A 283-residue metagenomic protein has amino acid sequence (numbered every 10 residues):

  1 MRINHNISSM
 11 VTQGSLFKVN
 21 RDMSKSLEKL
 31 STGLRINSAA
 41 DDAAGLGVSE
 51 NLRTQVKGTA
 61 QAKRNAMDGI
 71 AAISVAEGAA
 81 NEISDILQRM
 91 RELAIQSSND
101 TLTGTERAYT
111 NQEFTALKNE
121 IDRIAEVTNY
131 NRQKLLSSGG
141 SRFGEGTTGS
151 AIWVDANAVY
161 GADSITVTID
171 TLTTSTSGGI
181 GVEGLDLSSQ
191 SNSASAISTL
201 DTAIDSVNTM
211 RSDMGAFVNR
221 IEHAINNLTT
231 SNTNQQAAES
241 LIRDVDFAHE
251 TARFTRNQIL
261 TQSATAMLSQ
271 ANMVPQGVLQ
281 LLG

Functional and structural regions predicted by a protein language model:
M1-G283: Primary detection of the long, small/polar-rich alpha-helical "axial" segments characteristic of bacterial flagellar
